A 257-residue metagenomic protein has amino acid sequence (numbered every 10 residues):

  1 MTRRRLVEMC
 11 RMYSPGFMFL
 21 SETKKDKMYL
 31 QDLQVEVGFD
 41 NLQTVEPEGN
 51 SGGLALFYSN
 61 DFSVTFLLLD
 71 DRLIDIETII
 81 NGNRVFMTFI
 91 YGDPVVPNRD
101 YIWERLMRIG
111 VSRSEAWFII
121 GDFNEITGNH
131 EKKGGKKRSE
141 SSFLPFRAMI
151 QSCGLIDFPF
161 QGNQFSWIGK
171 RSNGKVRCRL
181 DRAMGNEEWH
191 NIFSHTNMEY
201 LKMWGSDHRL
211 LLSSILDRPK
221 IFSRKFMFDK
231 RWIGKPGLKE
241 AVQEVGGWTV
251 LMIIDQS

Functional and structural regions predicted by a protein language model:
M1-S257: A shared catalytic/ligand-binding motif for oxyanion handling
